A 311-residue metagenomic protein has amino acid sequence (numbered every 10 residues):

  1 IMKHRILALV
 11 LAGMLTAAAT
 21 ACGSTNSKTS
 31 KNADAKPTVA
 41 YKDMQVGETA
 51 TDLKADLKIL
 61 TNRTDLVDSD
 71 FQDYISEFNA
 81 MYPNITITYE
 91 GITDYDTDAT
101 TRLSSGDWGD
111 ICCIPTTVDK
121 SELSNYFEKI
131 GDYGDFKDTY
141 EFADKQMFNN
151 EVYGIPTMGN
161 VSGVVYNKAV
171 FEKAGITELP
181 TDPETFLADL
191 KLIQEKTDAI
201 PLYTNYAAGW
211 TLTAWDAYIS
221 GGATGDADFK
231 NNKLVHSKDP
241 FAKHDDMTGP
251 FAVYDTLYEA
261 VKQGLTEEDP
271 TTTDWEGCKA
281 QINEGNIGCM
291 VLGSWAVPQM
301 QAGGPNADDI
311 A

Functional and structural regions predicted by a protein language model:
I1-L57, A80, F136: Short, low-complexity disordered leader/linker segments with a strong preference for bacterial N-terminal type II
D34-T49, P115-S162, A169, L187 (+1 more regions): Hinge/lid segment of periplasmic solute-binding proteins
V39-D43, D52-D65, I85-E90, I111 (+2 more regions): Short, well-ordered beta-strand elements
K58-N62, D119, D255-A311: Extracytoplasmic/periplasmic substrate-binding proteins
E77-E141, A169-T181, Q281, G288-C289: Extracytoplasmic "Venus flytrap"/periplasmic binding protein-like
E122-S124, F142-L179, N205-H236: Periplasmic solute-binding protein
K129-Y140, G222-A252, A302-P305: Short, solvent-exposed loop/beta-turn-alpha elements that line the ligand-binding surface or hinge of extracytoplasmic
L190-K191, V235-P270: Glycine-centered hinge/linker elements that transmit conformational signals in sensory and ligand-binding systems
